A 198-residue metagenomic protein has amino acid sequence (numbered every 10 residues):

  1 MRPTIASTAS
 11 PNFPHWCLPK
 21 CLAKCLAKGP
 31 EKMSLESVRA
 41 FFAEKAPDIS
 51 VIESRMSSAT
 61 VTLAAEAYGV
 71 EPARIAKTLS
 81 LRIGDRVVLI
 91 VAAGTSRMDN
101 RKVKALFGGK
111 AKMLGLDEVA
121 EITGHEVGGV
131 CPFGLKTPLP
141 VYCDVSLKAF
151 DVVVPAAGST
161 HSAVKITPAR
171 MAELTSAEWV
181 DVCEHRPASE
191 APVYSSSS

Functional and structural regions predicted by a protein language model:
R2-S10: Extreme N-terminal basic, low-complexity initiation segments that serve as generic localization/processing leaders
F13, L18-S198: Extended, low-hydrophobicity, polar/charged segments
